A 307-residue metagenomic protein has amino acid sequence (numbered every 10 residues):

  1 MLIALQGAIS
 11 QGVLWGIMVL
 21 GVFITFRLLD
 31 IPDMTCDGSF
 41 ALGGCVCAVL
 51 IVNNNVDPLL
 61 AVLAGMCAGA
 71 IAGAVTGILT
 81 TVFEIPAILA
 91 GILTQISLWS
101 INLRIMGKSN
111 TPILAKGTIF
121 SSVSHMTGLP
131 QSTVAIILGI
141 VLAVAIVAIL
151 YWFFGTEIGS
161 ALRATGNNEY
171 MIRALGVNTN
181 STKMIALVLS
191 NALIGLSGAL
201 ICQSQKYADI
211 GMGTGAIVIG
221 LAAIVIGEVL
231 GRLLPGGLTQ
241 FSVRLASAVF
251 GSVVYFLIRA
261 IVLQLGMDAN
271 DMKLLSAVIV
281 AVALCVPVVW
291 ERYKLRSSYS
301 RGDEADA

Functional and structural regions predicted by a protein language model:
M1-M18, V46, N54-L60, Q131-T133 (+1 more regions): Membrane-interfacial amphipathic/re-entrant helices at transmembrane-helix boundaries
V22, N55-I96, I101, A143-V144 (+2 more regions): Alpha-helical transmembrane segments within multi-pass membrane transporters and channels
F26-V82, V123-L129, L233-G237, Q264: Membrane-embedded helix boundary and interhelical linker motif in transport proteins
R27-P32, A74-T118, V123-S124, E157 (+2 more regions): Short loop segments and helix-boundary regions at transmembrane helix junctions of multi-pass inner-membrane proteins
A72, S132-G213, I217, L221-A222: Helix-loop-helix "hairpin" substructures at the membrane interface of multi-pass membrane proteins
A87, G91-G155, I185, D209-I210 (+2 more regions): Transmembrane helix-bundle core of multi-pass membrane transporters and related energy-transducing complexes
N167-A174, N178-S181, L234, T239-V243 (+1 more regions): Cytosolic-side transmembrane-helix boundaries in multi-pass membrane proteins
I194, G198-L274: Transmembrane alpha-helical segments in multi-pass inner-membrane proteins
